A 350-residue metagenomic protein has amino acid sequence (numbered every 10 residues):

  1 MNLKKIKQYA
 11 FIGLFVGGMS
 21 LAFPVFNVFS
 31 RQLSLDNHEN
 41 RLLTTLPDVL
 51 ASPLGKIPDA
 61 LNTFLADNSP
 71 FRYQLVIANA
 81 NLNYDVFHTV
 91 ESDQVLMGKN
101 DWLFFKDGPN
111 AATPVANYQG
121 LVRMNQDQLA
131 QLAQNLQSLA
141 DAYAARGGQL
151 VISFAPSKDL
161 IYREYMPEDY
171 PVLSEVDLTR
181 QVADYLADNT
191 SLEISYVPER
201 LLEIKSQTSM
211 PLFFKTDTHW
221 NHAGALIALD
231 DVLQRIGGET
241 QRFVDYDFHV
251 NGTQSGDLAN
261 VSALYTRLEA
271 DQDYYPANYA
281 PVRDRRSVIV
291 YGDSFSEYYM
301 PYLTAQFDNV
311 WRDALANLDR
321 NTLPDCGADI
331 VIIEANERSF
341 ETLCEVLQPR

Functional and structural regions predicted by a protein language model:
M1-R350: Extracellular glycan-modifying ectodomains
